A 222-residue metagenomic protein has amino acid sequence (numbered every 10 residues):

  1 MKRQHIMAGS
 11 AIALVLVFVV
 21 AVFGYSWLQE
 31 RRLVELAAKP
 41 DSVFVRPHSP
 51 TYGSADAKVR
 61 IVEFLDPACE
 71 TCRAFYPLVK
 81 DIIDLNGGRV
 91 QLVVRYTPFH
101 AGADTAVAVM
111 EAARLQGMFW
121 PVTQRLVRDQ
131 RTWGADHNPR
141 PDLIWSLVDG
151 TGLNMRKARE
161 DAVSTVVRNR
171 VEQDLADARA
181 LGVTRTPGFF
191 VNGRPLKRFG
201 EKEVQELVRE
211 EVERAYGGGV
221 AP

Functional and structural regions predicted by a protein language model:
M1-F23, W145-P222: C-terminal cap of thioredoxin/glutaredoxin-like
W27-S42: Ser/Thr/Pro/Gly-rich low-complexity linker/stalk segments immediately outside membranes or between
K39-P40, E70, V166-V167: Short, flexible loop segments at the rims of nucleotide/cofactor-binding pockets, characterized by
S42-V59, I83-D84: A short beta-strand-turn-helix
P50-Y52, W133, L196: Short clusters of hydrophobic/aromatic residues that line enzyme substrate/ligand-binding pockets
S54, E63, R198: Conserved strand-loop elements at the edges of beta-sheets that form or border functional pockets
A57-A68, R73-D149, R179-T184, R209-P222: Structural alpha/beta surface segment adjacent to cysteine/selenocysteine redox centers across thiol/disulfide enzymes
